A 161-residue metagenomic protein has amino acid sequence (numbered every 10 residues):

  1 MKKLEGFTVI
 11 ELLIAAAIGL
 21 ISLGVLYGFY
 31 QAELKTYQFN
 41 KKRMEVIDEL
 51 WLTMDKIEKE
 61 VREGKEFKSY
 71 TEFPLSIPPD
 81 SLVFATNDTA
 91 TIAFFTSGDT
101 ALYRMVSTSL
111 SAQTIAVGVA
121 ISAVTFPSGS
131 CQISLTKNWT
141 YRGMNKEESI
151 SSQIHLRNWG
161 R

Functional and structural regions predicted by a protein language model:
M1-K3, E147: N-terminal cationic leader/targeting segments used for protein routing and processing
K3, T86-N87, Y141: Acidic surface patches and DE-rich sequence motifs
K3-D55: Aliphatic-rich helix starts adjacent to a transmembrane/signal segment
T36, L52-F73: Alpha-helix exit/C-cap motif
K68-Q132, E147-S149: Type IV pilin-like appendage domain
S128-R161: Short, surface-exposed interaction loops/tails
